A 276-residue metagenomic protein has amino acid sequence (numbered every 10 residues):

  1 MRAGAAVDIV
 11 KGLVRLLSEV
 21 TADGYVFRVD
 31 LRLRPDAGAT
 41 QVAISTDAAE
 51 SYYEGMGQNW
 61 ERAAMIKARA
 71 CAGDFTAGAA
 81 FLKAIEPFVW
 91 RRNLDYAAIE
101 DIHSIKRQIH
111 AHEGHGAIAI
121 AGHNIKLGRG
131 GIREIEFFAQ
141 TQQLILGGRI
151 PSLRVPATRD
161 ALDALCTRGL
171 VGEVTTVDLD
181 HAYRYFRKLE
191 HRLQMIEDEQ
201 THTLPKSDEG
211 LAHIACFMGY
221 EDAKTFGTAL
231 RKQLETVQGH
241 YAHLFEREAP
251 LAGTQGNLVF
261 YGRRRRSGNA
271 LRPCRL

Functional and structural regions predicted by a protein language model:
M1-L276: A nucleotide- and high-energy phosphate-metabolite-utilizing enzyme signature
